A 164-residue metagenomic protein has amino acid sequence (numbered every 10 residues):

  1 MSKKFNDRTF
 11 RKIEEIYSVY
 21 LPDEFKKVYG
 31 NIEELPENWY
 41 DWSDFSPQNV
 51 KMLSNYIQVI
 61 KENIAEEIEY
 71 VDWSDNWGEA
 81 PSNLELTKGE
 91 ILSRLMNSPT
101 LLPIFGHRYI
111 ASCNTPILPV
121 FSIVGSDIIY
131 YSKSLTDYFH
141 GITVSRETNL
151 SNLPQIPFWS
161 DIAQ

Functional and structural regions predicted by a protein language model:
M1-L95, L102, G106: A surface-exposed partner-binding patch
L35, H107-I110, D127-Y130: Short loop/turn segments at secondary-structure transitions that flank enzyme active sites
G89-E90, G106, S112-P119: A short secondary-structure junction signal
S98-T100, I117: Residues that flank catalytic or metal-binding motifs in active/ligand-binding sites
T115-A163: Glycine-rich, aromatic-bearing surface loops/beta-hairpins
